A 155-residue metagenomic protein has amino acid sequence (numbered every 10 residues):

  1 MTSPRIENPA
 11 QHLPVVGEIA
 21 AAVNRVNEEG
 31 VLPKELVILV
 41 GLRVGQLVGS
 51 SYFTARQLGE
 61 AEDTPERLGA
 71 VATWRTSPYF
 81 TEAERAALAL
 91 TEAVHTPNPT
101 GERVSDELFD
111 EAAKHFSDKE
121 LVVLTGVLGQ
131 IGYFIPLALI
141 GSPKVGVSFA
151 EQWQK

Functional and structural regions predicted by a protein language model:
M1-I38, L58-E62, E66, V145-K155: Acidic, glycine/proline-rich low-complexity segments that act as flexible tails and inter-domain linkers
T2-Q11, T73-F80, L90-P97: A ubiquitous short alpha-helical element
P14-A20, G49-S51, N98-D106: Short acidic alpha-helix initiation/capping motifs at coil-to-helix transition points, especially at protein N-termini
V37-E60: Short, thiol/selenol-centered motifs that function as redox-active sites or metal-ligating centers
L39-V44, V71-A72, A87-H95, V122-I135: Short alpha-helical scaffolding segments that buttress acidic/His motifs in well-ordered protein cores
Q57-T91: Helix-adjacent hinge/juxtasegments
Y79-V127: Acidic/histidine-rich alpha-helical segments that form the ligand environment of transition-metal centers
D118-K155: Preference for long, well-ordered alpha-helical segments
